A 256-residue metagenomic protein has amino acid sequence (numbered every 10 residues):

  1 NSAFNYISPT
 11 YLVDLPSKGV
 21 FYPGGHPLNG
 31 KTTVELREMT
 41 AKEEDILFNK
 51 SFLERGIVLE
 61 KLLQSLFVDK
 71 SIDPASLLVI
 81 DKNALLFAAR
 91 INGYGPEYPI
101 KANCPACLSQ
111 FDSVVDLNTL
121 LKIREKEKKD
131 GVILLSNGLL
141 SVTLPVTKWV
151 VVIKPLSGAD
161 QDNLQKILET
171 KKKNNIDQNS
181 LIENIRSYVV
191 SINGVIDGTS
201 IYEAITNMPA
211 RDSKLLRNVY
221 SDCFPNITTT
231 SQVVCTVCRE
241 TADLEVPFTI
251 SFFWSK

Functional and structural regions predicted by a protein language model:
N1-K256: Long C-terminal interaction/binding lobes of large macromolecular proteins
